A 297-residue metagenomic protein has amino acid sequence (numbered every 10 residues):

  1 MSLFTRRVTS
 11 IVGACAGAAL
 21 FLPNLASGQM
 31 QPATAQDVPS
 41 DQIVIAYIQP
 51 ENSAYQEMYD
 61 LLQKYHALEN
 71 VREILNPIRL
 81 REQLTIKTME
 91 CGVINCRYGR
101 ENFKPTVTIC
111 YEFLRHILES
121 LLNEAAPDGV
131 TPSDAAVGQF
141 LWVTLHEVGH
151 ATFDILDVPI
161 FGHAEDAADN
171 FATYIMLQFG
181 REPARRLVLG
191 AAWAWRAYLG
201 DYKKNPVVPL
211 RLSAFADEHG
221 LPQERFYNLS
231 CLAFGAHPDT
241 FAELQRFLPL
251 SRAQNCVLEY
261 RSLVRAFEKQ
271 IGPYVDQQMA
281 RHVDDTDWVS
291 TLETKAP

Functional and structural regions predicted by a protein language model:
S2-C15: Bacterial N-terminal signal peptides that target proteins for export
V12-N24: Bacterial N-terminal signal peptides
A26-M30, A35: Boundary at the C-terminal end of the N-terminal hydrophobic targeting segment
D37-Y59, T152-L156: Acidic/histidine-rich, surface-exposed loop or edge segments in extracytoplasmic proteins
P39-S40, P209-P297: Pan-zinc metallopeptidase signature
D60-A125, S133-G138: Auxiliary, metal-adjacent structural segments of Zn-dependent hydrolase domains
S133-T152: Short alpha-helix carrying the canonical HExxH Zn2+-binding catalytic motif
F161-G180: An active-site-proximal "capping" alpha-helix that borders the catalytic cofactor pocket
